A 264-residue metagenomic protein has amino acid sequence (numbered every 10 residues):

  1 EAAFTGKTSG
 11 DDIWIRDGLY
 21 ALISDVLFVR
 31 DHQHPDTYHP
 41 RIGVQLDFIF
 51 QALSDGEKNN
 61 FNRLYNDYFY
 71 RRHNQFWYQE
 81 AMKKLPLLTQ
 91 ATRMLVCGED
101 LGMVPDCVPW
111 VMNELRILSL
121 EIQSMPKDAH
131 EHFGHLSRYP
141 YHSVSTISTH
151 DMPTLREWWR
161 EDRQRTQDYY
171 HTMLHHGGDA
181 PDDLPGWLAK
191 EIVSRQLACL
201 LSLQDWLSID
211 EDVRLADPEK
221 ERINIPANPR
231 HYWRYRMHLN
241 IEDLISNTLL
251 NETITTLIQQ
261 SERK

Functional and structural regions predicted by a protein language model:
E1-K264: Catalytic cores of glycan-processing enzymes that make or break glycosidic bonds
